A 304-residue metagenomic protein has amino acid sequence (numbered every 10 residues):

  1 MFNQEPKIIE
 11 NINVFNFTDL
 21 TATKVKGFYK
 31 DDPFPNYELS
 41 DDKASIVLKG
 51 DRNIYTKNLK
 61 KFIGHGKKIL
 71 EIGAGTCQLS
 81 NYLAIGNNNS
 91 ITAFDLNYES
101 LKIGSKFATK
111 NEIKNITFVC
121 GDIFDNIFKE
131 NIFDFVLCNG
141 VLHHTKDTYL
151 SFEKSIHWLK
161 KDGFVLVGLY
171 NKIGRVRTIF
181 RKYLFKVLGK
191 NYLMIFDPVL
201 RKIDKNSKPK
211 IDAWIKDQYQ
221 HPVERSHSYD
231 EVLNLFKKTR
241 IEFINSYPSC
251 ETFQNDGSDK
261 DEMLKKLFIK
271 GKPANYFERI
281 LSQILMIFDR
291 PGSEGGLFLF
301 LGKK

Functional and structural regions predicted by a protein language model:
D41-H65: Conserved alpha-helix/loop element of class I SAM-dependent methyltransferases that forms part of the SAM/SAH-binding
T76-N87: Conserved SAM-binding loop of SAM-dependent methyltransferases across substrates and taxa, primarily the Class I
N97: Conserved SAM/SAH-binding beta-strand->alpha-helix loop
E112-F124: Conserved SAM-binding strand-loop segment of SAM-dependent methyltransferases
D125-F135: A short acidic, Gly/Pro-enriched loop at the edge of an enzyme's catalytic core that lines a small-molecule cofactor
Y149-K161: A short glycine-rich, Lys/Arg-flanked "PGG" loop and its adjoining helix->strand segment in the class I
F164-V199: Conserved class I S-adenosyl-L-methionine
K210-K303: Rossmann-like AdoMet/SAM-dependent catalytic core
